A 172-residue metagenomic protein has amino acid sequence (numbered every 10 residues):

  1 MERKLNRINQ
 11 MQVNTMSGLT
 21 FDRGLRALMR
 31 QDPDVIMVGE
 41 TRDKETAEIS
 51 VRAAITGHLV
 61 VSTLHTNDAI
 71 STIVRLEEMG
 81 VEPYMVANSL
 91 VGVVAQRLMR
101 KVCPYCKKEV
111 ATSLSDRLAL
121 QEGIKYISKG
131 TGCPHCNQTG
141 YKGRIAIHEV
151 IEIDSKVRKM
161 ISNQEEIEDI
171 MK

Functional and structural regions predicted by a protein language model:
M1-K172: Short, flexible helix-loop junctions that flank or precede catalytic/ligand sites
